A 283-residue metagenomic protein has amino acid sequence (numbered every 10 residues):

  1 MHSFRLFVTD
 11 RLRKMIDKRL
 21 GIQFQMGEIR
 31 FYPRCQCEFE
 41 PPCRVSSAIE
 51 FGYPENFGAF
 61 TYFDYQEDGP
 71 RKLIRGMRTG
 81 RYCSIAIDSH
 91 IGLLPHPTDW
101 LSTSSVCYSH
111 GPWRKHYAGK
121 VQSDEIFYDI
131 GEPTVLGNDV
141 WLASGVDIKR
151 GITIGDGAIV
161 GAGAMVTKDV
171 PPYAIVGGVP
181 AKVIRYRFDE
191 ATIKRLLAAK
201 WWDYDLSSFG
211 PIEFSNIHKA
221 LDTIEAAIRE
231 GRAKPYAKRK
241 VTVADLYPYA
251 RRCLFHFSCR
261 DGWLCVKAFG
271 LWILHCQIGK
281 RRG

Functional and structural regions predicted by a protein language model:
M1-S47, P54: Membrane-anchoring hydrophobic helices of lipid-metabolizing enzymes
H2-I16, M26-E28, C107-I148, P180-C259: C-terminal segments of enzyme domains that contribute to small-molecule binding surfaces
Q25-R30, R44-I152: Flexible, glycine/small-residue-enriched loop-and-beta-strand segment within the central core of proteins
I49, D169-Y173: Gly/Pro- and small hydrophobic-enriched strand-loop and loop-to-helix capping segments that sit at the rims
P95-P97, V170, Y186-R187: Conserved catalytic-core motifs of eukaryotic protein kinase domains, centered on the activation segment
W141, G155, I159-M165: A generic "structured core" feature
P172, G177-P180: Acidic, glycine-centered active-site loop in nucleotide-sugar glycosyltransferases
Y247-G283: Boundary detector for helix-to-coil junctions that initiate low-complexity/charged tails
